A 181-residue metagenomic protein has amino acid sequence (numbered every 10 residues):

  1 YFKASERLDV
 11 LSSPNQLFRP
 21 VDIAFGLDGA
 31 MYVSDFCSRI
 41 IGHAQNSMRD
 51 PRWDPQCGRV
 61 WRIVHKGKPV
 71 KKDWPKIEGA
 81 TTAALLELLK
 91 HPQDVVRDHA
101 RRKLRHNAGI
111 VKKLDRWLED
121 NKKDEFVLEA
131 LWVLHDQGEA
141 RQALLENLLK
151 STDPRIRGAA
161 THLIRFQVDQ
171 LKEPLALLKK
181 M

Functional and structural regions predicted by a protein language model:
Y1-E87, V95, R105: Beta-propeller domains with acidic blade repeats across secreted/periplasmic ectodomains and cytosolic WD/CNH propellers
I40, M48, I77, W117 (+2 more regions): Flexible domain-boundary/linker segments
K71-P75, D94-N107, E125-E139, L144-K150 (+2 more regions): Structural detector for internal amphipathic alpha-helices that build alpha-solenoid repeat scaffolds
A84-L85, K113-W117, L144-E146, L175-K179: Buried hydrophobic core positions in alpha-solenoid tandem helical repeats
L88-K90, L118-K122, L148-T152, M181: Alpha-solenoid helical repeat architecture
